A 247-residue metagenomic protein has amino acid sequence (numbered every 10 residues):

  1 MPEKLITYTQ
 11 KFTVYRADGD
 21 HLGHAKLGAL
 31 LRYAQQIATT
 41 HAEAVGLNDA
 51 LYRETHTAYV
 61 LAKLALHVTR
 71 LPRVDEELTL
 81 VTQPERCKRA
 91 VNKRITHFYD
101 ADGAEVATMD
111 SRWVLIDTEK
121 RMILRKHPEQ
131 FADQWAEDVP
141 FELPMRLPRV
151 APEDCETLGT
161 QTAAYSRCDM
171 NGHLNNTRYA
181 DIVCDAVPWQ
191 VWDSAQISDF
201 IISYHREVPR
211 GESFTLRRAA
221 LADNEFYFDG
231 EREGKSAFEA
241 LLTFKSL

Functional and structural regions predicted by a protein language model:
M1-L61, T108-D110, I116-S198: Hot-dog-fold acyl-thioester-processing enzymes
E3-Q10, A65-V150, Y204, V208-G211 (+1 more regions): HotDog/MaoC-like acyl-thioester-processing domains
Q196-I201, R206, T215: Beta-strand-rich recognition/accessory modules
